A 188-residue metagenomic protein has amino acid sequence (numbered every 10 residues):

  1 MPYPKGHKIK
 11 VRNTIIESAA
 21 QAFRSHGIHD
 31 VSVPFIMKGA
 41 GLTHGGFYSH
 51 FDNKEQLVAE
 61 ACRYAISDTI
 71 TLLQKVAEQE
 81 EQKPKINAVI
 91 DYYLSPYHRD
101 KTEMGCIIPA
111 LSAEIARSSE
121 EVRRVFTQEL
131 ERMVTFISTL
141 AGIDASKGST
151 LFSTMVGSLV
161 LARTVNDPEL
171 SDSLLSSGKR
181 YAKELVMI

Functional and structural regions predicted by a protein language model:
M1-K8: N-terminal intrinsically disordered/low-complexity leader segments
T14, S18, A22-Q56: Helix-turn-helix
F51, V58-A65: Alpha-helical DNA-contacting segments of helix-turn-helix folds
E60, Q74-G105: Hydrophobic alpha-helical connector segments
I66, I70-L73: Generic helix N-cap/helix-start motif at coil->alpha-helix transitions
K85-A88, R99-T127: Amphipathic alpha-helical segments used for helix-helix packing
V89, Y93, I108-S112, L151-S158: Short alpha-helical scaffolding segments that buttress acidic/His motifs in well-ordered protein cores
E120-T127, L140-V186: Hydrophobic/aromatic-rich alpha-helical bundle segments in the mid-to-C-terminal region
